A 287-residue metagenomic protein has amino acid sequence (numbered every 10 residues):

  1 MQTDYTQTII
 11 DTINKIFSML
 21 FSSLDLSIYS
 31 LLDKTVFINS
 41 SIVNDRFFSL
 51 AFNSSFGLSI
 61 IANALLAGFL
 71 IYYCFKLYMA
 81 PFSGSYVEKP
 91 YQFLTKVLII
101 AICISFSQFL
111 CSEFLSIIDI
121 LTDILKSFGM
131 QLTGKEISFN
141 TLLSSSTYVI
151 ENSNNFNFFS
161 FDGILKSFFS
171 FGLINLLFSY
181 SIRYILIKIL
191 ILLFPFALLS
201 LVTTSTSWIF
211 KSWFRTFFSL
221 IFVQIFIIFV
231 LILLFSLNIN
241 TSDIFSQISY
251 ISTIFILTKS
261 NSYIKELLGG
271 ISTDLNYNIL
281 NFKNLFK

Functional and structural regions predicted by a protein language model:
M1-L65: Binding/recognition "hotspot" determinant
Q2-F17, K89-S105, F210-K211, F217 (+1 more regions): Alpha-helical transmembrane segments and their helix-start/interface "positive-inside/aromatic belt" motifs in integral
I9, I13, L20, L24 (+4 more regions): Non-cytosolic segments of integral membrane proteins
L65-A101, L193-S207: Hydrophobic transmembrane alpha-helix segments characteristic of membrane transport and insertion machinery
L198-R215, S236-I239, E266-L267, I271: Alpha-helical transmembrane segments
W213-I221, S252-F255: Transmembrane helix-bundle signature of multi-pass membrane transporters/permeases
L280-K287: Cytosolic juxtamembrane regulatory segments of multi-pass membrane proteins
